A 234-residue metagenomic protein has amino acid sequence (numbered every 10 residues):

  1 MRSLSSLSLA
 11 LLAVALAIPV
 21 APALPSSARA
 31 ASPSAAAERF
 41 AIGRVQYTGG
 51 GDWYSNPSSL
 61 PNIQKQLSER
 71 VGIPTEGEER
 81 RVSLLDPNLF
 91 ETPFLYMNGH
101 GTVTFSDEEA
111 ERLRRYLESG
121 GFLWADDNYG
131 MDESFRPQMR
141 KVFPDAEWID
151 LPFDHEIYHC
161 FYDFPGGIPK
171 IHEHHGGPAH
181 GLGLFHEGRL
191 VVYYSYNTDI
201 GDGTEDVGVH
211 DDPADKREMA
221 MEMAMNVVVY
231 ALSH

Functional and structural regions predicted by a protein language model:
M1-S6: Positively charged n-region of N-terminal signal peptides that target proteins for export
S8-A23: Bacterial N-terminal signal peptides
L24-F94, H100-G101, V191, D199-H234: Aromatic-Pro/Gly-enriched surface loop or interdomain linker that acts as a lid/target-recognition segment
I42, F94-E133: Short alpha-beta junction capping motif
G50, D132-G208, A214-M225: An acidic, glycine-rich "communication" segment
P57-Q64, A110, R114, D132 (+3 more regions): Extracytoplasmic/secreted envelope proteins and their assembly/folding machinery, especially bacterial periplasmic
I73-S83, A125-N128, A146-D154: Surface-exposed patches in mature extracellular/periplasmic domains of secreted proteins
G77-L84, S106-R112, G176-H180: Alpha-helical scaffolding within the catalytic cores of extracellular/periplasmic polymer-degrading hydrolases
